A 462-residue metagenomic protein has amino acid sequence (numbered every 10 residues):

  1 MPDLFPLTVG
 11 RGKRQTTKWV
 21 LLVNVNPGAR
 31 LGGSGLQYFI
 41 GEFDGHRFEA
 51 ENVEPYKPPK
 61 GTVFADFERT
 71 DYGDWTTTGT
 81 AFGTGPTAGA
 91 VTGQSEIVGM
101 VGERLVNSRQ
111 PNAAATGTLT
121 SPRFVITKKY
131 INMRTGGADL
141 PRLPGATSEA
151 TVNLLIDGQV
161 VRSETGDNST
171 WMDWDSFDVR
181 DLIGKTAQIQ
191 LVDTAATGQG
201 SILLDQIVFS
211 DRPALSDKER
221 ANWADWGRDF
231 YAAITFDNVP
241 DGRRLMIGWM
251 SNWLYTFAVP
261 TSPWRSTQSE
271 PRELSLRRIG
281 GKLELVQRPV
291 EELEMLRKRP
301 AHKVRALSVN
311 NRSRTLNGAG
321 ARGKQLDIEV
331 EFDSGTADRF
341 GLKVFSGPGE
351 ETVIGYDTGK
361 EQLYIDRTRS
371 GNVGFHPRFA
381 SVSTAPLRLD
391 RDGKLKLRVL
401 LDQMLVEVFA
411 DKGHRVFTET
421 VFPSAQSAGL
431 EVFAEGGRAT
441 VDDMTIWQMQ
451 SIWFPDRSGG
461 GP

Functional and structural regions predicted by a protein language model:
P6, K13-Q15, P27-G28, L36-G61 (+3 more regions): Beta-rich accessory regions
S34, P144-A150, Q268: Short coil-to-beta strand junction motifs in C2/discoidin
F67, I131-G137, A187-D193: Extracellular beta-strand-rich recognition modules
D71-L105: Extracellular glycan-recognition surfaces and repeat-rich motifs
E103-N132, M172-D175, V382-A385: Short beta-strands within extracellular/lumenal beta-sheet-rich domains
T127-K128, R134-E149, T197-Q199, T336-A337: Extended, low-complexity, turn-rich repeat/linker tracts enriched in Gly/Pro/Ser/Thr and Asp/Glu that occur
T147, N153-A187, V192-I202: Extracellular carbohydrate recognition and processing domains and analogous Trp-centered ligand-binding platforms
A195-S210, G437-V441: Extracellular carbohydrate recognition
